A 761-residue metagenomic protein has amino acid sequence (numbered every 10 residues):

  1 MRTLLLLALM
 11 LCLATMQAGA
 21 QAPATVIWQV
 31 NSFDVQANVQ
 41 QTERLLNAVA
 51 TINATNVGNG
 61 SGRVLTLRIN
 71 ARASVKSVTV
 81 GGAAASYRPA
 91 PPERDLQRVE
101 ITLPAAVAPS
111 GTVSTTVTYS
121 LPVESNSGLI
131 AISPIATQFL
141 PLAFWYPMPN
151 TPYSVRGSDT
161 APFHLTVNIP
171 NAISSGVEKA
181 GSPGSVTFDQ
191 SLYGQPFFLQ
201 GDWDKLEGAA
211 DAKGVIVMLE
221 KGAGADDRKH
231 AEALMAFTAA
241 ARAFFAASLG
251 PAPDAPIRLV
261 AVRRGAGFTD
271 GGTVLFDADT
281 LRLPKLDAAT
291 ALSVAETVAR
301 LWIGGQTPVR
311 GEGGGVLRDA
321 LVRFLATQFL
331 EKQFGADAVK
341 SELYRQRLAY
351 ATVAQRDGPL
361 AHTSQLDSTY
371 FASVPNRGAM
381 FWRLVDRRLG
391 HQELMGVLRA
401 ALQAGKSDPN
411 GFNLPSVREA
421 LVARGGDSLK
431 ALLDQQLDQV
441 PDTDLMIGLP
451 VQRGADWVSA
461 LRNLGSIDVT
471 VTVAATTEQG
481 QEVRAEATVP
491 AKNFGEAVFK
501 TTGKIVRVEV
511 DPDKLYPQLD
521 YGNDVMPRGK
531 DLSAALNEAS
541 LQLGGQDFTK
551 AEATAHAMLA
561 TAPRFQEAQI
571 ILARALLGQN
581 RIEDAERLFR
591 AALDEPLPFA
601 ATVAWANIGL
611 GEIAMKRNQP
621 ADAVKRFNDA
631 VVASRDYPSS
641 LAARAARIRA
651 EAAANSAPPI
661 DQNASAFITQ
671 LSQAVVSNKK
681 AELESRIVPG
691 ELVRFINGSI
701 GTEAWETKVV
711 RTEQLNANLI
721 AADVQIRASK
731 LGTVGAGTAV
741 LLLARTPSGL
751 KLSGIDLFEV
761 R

Functional and structural regions predicted by a protein language model:
A20-N47, K430-A431, N607: N-terminal, polar/Ser/Thr-rich
A50, L165, D204-G315, L321 (+4 more regions): Juxtacatalytic substrate-recognition/specificity segment
A71-I135, A491-K504: A surface-exposed beta-strand-loop module
K76-T79, L429-K430, L445-M446, P450-P512: Beta-strand-rich binding/interaction modules
T112, T116-K205: Extended, low-hydrophobicity, Ser/Thr/Pro/Gly-biased non-transmembrane segments
P253, Y370-G454, S459: Amphipathic alpha-helical substructures
A289, G313-L389, Q403-D408: Acidic/His/Gly-enriched intrinsically disordered linker/tail segments that often contain short helix/coil "MoRF-like"
Q619-P620, S699-W705, R711-R761: Exposed beta-sheet edge and beta->alpha loop/turn motif
